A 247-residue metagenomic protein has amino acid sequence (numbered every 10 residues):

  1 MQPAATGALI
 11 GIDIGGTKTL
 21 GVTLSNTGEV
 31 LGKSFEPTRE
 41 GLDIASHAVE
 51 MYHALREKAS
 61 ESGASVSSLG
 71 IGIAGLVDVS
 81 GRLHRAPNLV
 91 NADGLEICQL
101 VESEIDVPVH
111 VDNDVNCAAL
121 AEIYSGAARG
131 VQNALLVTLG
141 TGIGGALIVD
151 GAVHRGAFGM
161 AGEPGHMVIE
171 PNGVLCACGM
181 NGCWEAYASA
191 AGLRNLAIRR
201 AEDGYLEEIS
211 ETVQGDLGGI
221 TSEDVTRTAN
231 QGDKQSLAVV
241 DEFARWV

Functional and structural regions predicted by a protein language model:
Q2-E50, R82-H84, G159: Short glycine-rich, Thr/Ser-proximal phosphate-binding strand/loop in the N-terminal lobe of ATP-dependent enzymes
L9-D13, V66-G70, H110, A134-T138 (+2 more regions): Short glycine-aspartate micro-motif
T19, Y187-W246: A mobile "lid/hinge" subdomain adjacent to the ATP/sugar-phosphate binding pocket shared across diverse ATP-dependent
G21, E36, I71, L193 (+1 more regions): Residue-level signal for inorganic ion chemistry
N26, S67, I73, V79 (+1 more regions): A cytosolic small-molecule/anion-sensing beta-strand core signal
V30, V77, L83, V153-H154: Hydrophobic "anchor" residues
P37-V49, H53, A64-L69, V77-L135: Glycine-rich phosphate-binding loop and adjoining helix at the ATP-binding site of ATP-dependent phosphoryl-transfer
R129-Y187: Glycine-rich phosphate-binding loop of actin/hexokinase-like ATP-binding domains
